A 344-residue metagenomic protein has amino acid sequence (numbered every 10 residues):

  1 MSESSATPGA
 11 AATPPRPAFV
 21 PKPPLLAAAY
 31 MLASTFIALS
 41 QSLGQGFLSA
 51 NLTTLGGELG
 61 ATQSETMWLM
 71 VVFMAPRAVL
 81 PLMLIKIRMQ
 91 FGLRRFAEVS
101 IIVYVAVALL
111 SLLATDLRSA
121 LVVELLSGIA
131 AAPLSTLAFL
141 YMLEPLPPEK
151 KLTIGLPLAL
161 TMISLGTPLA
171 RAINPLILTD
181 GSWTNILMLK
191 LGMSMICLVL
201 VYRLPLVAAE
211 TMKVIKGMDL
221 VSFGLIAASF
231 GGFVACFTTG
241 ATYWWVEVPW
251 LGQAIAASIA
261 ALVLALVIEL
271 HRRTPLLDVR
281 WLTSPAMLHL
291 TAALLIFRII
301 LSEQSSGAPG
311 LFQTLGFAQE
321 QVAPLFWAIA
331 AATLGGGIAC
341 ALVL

Functional and structural regions predicted by a protein language model:
M1-L43, G57: Cytosolic juxtamembrane N-terminal segment immediately preceding the first transmembrane helix of multi-pass
A27-G44, L48-L52, Q63, V107 (+1 more regions): 12-transmembrane solute porter fold
S49-V79, S119: Extracellular/periplasmic helix-loop-helix junction of adjacent transmembrane segments in MFS-like secondary
T54, L82-K86, L176, L342: Membrane-interface helix termini in secondary transporters
G56, G60-M67, T153, P157 (+3 more regions): Small-residue hotspots at the loop-to-helix junctions and early N-terminal turns of transmembrane alpha-helices
M70-K86, S135-L140, W327-A339: Central cavity-lining transmembrane alpha-helices of secondary-active solute carriers, predominantly the Major
I85, M89-G217: Helix-loop-helix hairpins in multi-pass membrane proteins, especially solute transporters
I163, P175, T179-A292: Hydrophobic transmembrane-helix bundles of small-molecule transporters
